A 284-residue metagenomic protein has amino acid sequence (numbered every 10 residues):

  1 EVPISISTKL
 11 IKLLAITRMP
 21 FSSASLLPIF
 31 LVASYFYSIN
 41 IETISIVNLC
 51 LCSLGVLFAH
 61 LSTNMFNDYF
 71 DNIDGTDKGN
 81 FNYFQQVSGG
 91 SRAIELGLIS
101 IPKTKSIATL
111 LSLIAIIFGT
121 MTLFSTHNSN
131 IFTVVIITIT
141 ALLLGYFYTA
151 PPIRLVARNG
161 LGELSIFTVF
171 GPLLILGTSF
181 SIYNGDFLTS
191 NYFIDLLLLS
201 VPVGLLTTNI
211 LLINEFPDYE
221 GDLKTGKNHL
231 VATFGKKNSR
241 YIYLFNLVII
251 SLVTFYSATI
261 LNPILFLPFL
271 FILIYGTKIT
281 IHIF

Functional and structural regions predicted by a protein language model:
E1-L51, G55, A59, T63 (+3 more regions): Topogenic membrane-insertion module of multi-pass membrane proteins
I29-F30, E42-N72, T133-Y146, N191-I213: Membrane-embedded alpha-helical segments that form the functional core of polytopic membrane enzymes, especially those
A33-L54, I117-V135, L174-V201, V253-L265: Helix-coil boundary and interhelical linker segments in multi-pass alpha-helical membrane proteins
F58-F84, T208-V231: Acidic (Asp/Glu-rich) catalytic motifs at the cytosolic membrane interface
F81-S125, N228-L261: Multi-pass membrane catalytic core of lipid/isoprenoid biosynthesis enzymes
G90-D186: Intramembrane alpha-helical segments
L164-Y219, K237: Functional transmembrane core segments of multi-pass inner-membrane proteins
T259-F284: Extended hydrophobic alpha-helices typical of membrane-associated regions
